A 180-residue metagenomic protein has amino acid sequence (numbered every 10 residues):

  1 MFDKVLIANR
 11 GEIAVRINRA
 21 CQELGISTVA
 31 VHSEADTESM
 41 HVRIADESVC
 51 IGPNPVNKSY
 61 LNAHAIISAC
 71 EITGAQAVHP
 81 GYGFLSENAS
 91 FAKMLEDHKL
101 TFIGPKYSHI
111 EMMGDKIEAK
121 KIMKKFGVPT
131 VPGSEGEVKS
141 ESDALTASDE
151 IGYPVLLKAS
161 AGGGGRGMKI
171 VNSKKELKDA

Functional and structural regions predicted by a protein language model:
M1-A180: N-terminal beta-alpha lobe that positions the nucleotide/phosphoryl donor in ATP/NTP-coupled carboxylate activation
